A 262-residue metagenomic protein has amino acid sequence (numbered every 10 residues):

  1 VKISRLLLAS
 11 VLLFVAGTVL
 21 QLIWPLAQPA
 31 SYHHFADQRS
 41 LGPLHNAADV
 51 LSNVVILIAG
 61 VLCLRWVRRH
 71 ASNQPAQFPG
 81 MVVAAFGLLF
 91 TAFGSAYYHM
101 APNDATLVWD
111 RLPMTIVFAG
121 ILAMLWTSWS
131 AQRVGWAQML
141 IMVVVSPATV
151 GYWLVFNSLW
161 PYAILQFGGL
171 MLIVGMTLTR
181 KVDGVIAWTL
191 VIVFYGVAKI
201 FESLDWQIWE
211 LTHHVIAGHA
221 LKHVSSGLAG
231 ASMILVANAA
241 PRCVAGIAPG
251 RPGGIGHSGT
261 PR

Functional and structural regions predicted by a protein language model:
V1, C243-R262: Short, intrinsically disordered terminal tails adjacent to the first/last structured region
K2-Q138, S146-G151, V182-A187, V193-A245: Early transmembrane hairpin module of multi-pass membrane proteins
N53-A59, M142-V143, L165-L172: Core segments of transmembrane alpha-helices that mediate helix-helix packing or line hydrophobic substrate/ligand
G151-D183: Active-site rim beta-loop-alpha module in soluble metabolic enzymes
